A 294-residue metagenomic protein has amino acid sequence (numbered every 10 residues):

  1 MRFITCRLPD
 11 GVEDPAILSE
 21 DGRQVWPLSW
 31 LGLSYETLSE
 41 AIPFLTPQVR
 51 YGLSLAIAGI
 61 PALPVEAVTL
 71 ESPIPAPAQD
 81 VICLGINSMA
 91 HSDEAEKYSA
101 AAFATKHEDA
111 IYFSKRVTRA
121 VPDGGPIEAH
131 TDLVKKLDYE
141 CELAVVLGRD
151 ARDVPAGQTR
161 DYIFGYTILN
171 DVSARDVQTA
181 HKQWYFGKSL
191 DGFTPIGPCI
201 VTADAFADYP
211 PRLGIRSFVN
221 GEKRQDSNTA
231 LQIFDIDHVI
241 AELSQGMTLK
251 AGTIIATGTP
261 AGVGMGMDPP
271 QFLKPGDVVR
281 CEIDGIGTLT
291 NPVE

Functional and structural regions predicted by a protein language model:
M1-K106, A110, R280: N-terminal non-catalytic cap/leader segment that marks the start of a structured domain
I4, E71-P73, A100-F103, E128-L137 (+3 more regions): A generic local secondary-structure boundary/capping motif
R7, C83-L84, S114, D138-G148 (+3 more regions): Short beta-strand segments
L8-D10, L18-Q24, L147-R149, A203 (+2 more regions): Short acidic-glycine loop/turn motifs at beta-strand connectors
E13, V49-Y51, P61-L63, V68-P73 (+3 more regions): Catalytic-pocket segment enriched in acidic/His residues
A100-V121, Y139, K274-G285: Structural signature of FAD isoalloxazine-binding scaffolds in flavoprotein oxidoreductases
A102-K115, Q158-W184, L190-D191, Q232-D235: Flexible glycine-rich active-site/ligand-binding loops centered on an Asp-His dyad
V121-T159, F164, L169-S173: Non-heme Fe(II) oxygenase catalytic core, chiefly the N-lobe of the double-stranded beta-helix
